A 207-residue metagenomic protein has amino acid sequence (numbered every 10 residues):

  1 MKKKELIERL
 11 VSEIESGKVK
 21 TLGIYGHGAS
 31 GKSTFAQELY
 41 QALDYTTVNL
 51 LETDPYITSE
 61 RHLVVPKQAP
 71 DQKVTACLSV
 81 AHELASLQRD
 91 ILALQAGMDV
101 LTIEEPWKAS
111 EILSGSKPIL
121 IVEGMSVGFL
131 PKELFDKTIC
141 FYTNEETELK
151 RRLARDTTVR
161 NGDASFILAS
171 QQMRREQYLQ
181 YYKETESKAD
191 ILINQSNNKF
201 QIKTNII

Functional and structural regions predicted by a protein language model:
M1-E13, A154-T158, E176-I207: NTP-dependent small-molecule kinase module
G23-Y25: Short hydrophobic/aromatic beta-strand immediately N-terminal to the Walker A/P-loop
G28: The conserved Walker
K32: Conserved lysine of the Walker
F35: Hydrophobic positions on the alpha1 helix immediately C-terminal to the Walker A/P-loop
Q41-L50: Post-Walker A helix-loop "phosphate-sensing" segment adjacent to the P-loop in P-loop NTPases
E52, T58, H62-W107, I119: Conserved nucleotide-sensing/catalytic segment adjacent to the nucleotide-binding pocket in NTP-handling enzymes
A109-T158: ATP-dependent NMP and nucleoside kinases share a basic, alpha-helical "lid"
